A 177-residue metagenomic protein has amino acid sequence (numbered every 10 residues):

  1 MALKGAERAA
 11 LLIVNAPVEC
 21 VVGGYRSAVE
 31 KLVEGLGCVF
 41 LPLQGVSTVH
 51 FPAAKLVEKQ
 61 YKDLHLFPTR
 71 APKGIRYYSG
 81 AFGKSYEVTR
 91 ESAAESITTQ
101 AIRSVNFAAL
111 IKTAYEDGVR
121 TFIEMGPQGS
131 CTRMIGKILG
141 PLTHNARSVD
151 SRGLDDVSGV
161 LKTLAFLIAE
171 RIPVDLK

Functional and structural regions predicted by a protein language model:
M1-K177: Acyl-group transfer acyltransferase/transacylase scaffold of fatty acid/polyketide systems
